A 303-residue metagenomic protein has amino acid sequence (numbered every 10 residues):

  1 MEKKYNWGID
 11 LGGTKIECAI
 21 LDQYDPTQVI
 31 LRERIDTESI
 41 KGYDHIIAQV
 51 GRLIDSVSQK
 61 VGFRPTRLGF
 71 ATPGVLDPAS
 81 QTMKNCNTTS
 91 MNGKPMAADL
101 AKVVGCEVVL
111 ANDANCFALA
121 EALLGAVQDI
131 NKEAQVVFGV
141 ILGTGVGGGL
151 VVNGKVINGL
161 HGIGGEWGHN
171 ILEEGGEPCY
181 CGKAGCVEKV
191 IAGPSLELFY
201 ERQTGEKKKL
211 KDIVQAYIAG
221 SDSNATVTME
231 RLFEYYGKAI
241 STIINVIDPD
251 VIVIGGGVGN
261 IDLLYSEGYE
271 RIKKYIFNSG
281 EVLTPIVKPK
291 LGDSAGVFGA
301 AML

Functional and structural regions predicted by a protein language model:
M1-R67, D77-S80, A98-G105, L123-E133 (+2 more regions): ATP-binding/phosphotransfer module of carbohydrate and carboxylate kinases, centering on a glycine-rich
D10, G69-P73, A111, F138-G145 (+1 more regions): Short beta-strand segments
E33-R34, N87-T88, H161: Short clusters of small/polar residues that mark proteolytic maturation junctions
Q81-G93: A charged helix-plus-loop insertion that forms the helical arch/lid used to bind and gate nucleic-acid substrates
C106, Q135-V140, T144-G148, V152 (+2 more regions): Generic beta-strand structural signal
E107-A122, N131-K132, F138-V140: ATP-dependent carbohydrate kinase catalytic cores
A118-L123, G148-L150, N170: Adenylate-forming
I163-E166: Structural signature of FAD isoalloxazine-binding scaffolds in flavoprotein oxidoreductases
